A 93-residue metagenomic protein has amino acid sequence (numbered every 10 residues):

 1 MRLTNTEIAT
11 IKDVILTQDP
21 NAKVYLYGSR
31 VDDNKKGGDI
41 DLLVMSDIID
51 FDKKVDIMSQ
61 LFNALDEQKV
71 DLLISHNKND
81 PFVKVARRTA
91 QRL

Functional and structural regions predicted by a protein language model:
M1-K23, V31-G37, M45-L93: Catalytic core of pol beta-like nucleotidyltransferases
